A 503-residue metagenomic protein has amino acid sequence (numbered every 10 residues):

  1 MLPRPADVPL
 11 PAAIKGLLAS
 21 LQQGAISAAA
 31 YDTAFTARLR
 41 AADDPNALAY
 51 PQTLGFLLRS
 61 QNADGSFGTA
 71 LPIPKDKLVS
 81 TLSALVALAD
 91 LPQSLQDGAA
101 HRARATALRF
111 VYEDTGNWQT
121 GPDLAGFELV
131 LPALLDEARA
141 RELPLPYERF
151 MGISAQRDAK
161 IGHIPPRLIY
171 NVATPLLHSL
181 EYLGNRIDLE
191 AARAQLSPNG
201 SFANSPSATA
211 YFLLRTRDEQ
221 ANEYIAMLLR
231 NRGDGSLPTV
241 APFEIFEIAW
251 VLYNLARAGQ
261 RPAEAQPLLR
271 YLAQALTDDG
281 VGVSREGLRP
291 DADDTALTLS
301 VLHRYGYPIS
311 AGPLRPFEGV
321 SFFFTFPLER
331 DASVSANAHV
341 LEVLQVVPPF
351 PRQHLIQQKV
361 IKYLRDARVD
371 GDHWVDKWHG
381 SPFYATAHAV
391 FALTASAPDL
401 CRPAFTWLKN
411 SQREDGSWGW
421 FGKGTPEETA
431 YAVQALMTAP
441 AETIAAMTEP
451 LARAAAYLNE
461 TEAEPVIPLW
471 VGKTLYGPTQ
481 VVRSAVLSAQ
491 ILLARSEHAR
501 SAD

Functional and structural regions predicted by a protein language model:
M1-P5, Q22-Q52, T69-G98, N117-E181 (+7 more regions): An alpha-helical repeat/solenoid feature that recognizes helix-turn-helix modules
D7-A12, L183-R186, Q220, I309-A311 (+1 more regions): Helix-turn-helix repeat elements of alpha-solenoid scaffolds
A13-S20, L183-L196, G233: Repeat-mediated protein-protein interaction surfaces in helical alpha-solenoids
L17-L18, L57, A107, V111 (+7 more regions): Buried hydrophobic core positions in alpha-solenoid tandem helical repeats
S60-Q61, N117: Short, small/polar-rich motifs associated with maturation and membrane association, primarily at protein termini
G65-F67: Nucleic acid-processing catalytic cores of prokaryotic defense/repair systems
A105-F110, R270, D293-D294, P316-F322: Short, conserved phosphate-binding/catalytic loop or strand-edge motifs used in phosphoryl-/nucleotidyl-transfer
L229-G235: Terminal amphipathic helices with adjacent charged low-complexity linkers/tails
